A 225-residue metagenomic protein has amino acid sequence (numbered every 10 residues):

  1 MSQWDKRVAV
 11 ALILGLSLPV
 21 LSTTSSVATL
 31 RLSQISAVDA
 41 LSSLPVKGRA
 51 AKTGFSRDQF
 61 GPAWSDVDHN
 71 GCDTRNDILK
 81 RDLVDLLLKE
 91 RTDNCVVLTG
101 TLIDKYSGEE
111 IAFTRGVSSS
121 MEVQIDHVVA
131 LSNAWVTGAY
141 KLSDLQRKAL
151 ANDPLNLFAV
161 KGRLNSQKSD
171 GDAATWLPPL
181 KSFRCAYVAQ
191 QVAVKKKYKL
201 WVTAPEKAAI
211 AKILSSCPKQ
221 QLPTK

Functional and structural regions predicted by a protein language model:
S2-S26: Secretory targeting and sorting signals
S26-C72, A204-E206, K219-K225: N-terminal module-boundary/linker segments of secreted carbohydrate-active enzymes
T29, E90, P179-S182: A general boundary/transition motif marking the beginning of the first structured unit of a protein
A51-V123, V128-V129: Secreted/periplasmic proteins that engage bacterial cell-wall peptidoglycan
V97, Y106-K225: Domain-level detector of nuclease and nuclease-like folds in predominantly extracellular/periplasmic contexts
